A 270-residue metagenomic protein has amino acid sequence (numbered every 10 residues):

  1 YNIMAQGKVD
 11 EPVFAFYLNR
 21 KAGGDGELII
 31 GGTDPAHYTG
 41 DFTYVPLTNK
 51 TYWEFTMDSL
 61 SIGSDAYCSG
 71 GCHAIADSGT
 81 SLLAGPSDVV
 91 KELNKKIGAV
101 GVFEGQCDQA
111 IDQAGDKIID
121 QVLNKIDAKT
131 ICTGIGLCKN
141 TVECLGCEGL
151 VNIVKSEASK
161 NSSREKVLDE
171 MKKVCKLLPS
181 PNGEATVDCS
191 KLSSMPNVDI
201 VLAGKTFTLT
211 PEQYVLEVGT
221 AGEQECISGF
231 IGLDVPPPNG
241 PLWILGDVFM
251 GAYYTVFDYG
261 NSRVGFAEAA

Functional and structural regions predicted by a protein language model:
Y1-A270: Active-site or ligand-binding cleft "flap/edge" segments
